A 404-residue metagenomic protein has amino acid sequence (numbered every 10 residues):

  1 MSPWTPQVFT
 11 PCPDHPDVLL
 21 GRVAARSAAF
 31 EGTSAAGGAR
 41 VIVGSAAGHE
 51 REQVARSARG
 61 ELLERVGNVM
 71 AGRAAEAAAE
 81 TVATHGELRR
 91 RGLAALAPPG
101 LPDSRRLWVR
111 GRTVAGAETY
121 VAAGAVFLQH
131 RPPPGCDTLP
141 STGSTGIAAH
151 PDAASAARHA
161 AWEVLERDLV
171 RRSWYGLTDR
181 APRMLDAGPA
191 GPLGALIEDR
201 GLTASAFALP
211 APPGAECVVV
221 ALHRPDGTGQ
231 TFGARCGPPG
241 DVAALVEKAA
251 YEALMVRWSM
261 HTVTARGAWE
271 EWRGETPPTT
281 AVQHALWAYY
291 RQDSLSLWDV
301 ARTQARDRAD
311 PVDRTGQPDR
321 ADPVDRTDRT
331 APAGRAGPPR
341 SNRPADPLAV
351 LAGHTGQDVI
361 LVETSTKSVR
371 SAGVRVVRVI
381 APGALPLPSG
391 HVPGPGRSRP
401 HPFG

Functional and structural regions predicted by a protein language model:
M1-G316, D328-G404: Helix-biased "structured C-terminal domain" signature
